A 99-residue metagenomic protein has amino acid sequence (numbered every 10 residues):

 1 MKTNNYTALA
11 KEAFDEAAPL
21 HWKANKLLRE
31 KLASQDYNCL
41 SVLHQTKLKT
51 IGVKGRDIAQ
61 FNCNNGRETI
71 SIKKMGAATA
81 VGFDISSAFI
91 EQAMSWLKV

Functional and structural regions predicted by a protein language model:
M1-R29: N-terminal, positively charged/glycine-rich alpha-helical extensions of SAM-dependent methyltransferases
Y6, C39-L40, T50, N64 (+1 more regions): Generic, well-ordered alpha-helical segments
K11, L43-Q45, T69, M94: Short glycine-/small-residue-rich flexible loop motifs, especially phosphate/cofactor-binding loops
E16-P19, C39-V42, G66: Short hydrophobic/aromatic-rich motifs at helix boundaries and adjacent loops
K26-R56, S71: Conserved alpha-helix/loop element of class I SAM-dependent methyltransferases that forms part of the SAM/SAH-binding
R56-V99: Class I SAM-dependent methyltransferase SAM/SAH-binding core
